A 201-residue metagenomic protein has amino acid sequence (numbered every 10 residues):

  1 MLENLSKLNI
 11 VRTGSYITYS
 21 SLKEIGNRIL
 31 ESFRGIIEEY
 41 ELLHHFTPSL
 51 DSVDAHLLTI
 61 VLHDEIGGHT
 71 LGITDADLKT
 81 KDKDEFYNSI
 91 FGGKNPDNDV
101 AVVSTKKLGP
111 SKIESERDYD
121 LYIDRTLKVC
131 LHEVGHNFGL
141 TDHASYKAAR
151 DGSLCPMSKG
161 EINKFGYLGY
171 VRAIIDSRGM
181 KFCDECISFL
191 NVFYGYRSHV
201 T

Functional and structural regions predicted by a protein language model:
M1-E3, T126: N-terminal entry module detector
E3-S21: Fold-level signature of zinc-dependent metallopeptidase catalytic domains
L5, E39-Y40, I187: Generic N-terminal initiation segments characterized by hydrophobic and/or small/turn-forming residues
Y19-V129, N137, T141: Metzincin-family zinc-dependent endopeptidase catalytic domain
D97-R125, T141-T201: Metalloprotease/metallohydrolase-associated module, dominated by Zn2+-dependent proteases
H132: Conserved phosphoacceptor histidine of two-component systems
